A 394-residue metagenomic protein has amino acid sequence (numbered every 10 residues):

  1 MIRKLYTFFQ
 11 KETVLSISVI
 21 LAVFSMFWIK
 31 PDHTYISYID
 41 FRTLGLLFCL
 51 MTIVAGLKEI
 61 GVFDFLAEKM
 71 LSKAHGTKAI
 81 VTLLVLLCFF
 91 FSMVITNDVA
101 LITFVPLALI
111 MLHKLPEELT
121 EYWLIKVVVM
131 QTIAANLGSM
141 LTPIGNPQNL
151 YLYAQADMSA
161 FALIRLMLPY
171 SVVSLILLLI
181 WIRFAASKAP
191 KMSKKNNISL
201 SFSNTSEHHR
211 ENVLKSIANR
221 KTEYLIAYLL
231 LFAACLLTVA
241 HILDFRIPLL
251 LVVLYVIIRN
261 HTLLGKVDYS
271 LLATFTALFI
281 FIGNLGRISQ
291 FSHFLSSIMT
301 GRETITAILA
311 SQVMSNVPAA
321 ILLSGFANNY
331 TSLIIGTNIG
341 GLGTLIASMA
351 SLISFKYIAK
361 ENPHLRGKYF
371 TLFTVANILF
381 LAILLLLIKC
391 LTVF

Functional and structural regions predicted by a protein language model:
I2, F161-K215, L352-F394: Juxtamembrane and boundary regions of transmembrane helices in multi-pass small-molecule transporters and channels
I2-T34, L46-G61, A185, A234-T262 (+2 more regions): Structural signal for alpha-helical transmembrane segments and their membrane-water exit/capping regions in multi-pass
K4-K11, H33-T43, M158-Y170, I217-T222 (+4 more regions): Interfacial loop-to-helix junctions that mark the boundaries of transmembrane helices in multi-pass membrane
Y38, I60, D64-A67, L229-N328: Transmembrane helical segments that form the transport core of multi-pass membrane transport proteins
F41-T43, S72-V85, E117-V127, E223-I226 (+2 more regions): Membrane-interfacial loop-to-helix junctions in multi-pass transporters
K78-L83, P116-M130, M158-L168, N329-L342 (+1 more regions): Membrane-interface alpha-helices at helix entry/exit sites of multi-pass transporters
F90-M140, Y151, I321-I335, P363-K368 (+1 more regions): Hydrophobic transmembrane alpha-helices that form the pore/transport pathway of multi-pass ion and small-solute
L178-I182, A186, P190-G265: Membrane-embedded hairpin module used as a gating/binding unit in multi-pass transport and secretion proteins
